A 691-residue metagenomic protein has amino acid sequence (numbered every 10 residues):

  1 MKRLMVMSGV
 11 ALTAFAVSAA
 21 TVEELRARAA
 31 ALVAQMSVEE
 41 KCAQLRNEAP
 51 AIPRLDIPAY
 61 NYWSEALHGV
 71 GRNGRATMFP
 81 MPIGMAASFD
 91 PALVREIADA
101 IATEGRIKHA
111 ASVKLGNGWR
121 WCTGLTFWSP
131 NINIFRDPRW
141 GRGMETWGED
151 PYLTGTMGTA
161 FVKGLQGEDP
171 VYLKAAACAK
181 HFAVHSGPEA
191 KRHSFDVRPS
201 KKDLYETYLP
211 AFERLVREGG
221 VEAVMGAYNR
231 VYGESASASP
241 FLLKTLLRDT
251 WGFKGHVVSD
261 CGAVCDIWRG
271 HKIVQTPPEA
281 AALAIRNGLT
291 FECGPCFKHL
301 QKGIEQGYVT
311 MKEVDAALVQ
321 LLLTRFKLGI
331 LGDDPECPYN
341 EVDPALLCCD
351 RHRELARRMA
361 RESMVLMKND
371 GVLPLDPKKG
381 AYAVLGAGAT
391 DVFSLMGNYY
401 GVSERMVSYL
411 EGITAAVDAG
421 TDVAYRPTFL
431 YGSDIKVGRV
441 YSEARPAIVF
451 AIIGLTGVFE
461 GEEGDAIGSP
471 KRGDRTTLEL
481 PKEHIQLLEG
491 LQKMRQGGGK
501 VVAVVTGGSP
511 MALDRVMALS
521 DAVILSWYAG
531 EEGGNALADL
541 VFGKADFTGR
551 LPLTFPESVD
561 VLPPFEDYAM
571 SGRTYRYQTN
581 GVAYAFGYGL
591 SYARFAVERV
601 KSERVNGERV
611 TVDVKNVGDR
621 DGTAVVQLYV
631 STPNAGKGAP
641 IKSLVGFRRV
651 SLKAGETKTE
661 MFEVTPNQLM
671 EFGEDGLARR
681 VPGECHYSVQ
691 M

Functional and structural regions predicted by a protein language model:
K2-S8: Sec-dependent signal peptide recognition, specifically the positively charged N-region followed immediately by
V10-S18: Hydrophobic h-region of N-terminal signal peptides that target proteins for export in Gram-negative bacteria
V17-E674, R680-M691: Glycoside hydrolase catalytic-domain context in secreted enzymes
